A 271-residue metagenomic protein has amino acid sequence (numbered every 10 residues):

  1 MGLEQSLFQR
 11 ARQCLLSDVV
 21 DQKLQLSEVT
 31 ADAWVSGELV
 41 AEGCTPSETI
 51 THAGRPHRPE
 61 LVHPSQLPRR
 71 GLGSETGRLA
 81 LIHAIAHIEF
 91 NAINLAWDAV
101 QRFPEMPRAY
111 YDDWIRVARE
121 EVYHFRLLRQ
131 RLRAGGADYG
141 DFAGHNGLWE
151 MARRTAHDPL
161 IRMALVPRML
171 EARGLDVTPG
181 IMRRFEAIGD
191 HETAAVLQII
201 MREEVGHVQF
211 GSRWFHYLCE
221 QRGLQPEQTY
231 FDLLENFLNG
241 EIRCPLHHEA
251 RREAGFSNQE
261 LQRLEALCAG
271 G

Functional and structural regions predicted by a protein language model:
M1-G271: Non-heme di-metal
